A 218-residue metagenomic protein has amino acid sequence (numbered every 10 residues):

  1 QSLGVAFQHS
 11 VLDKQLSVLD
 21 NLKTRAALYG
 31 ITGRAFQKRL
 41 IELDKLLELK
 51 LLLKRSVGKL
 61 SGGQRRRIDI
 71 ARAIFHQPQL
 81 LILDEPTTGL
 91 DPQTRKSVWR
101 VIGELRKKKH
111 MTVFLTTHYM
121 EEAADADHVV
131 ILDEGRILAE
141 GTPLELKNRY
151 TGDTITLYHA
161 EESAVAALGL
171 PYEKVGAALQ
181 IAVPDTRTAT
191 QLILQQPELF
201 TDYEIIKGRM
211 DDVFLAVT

Functional and structural regions predicted by a protein language model:
K23, A27, R34-L52: Conserved ABC ATPase "signature" region
S56-L60: Conserved ABC ATPase signature
Q77: Conserved catalytic motifs of ABC-family nucleotide-binding domains
L81-D84: Catalytic Walker B motif of ABC-type/P-loop ATPase nucleotide-binding domains
E140-G141: ABC ATPase "signature
T151-T218: Short, charged/small-residue-rich alpha-helical element at the C-terminal edge of ABC transporter nucleotide-binding
